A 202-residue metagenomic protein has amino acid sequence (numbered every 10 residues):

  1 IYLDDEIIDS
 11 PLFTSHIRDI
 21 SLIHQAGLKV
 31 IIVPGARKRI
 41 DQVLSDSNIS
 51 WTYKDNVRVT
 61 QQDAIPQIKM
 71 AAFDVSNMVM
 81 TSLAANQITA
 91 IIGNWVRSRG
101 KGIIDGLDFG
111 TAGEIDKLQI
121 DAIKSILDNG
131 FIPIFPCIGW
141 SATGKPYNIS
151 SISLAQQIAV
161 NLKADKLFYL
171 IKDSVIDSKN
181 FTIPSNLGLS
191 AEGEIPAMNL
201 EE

Functional and structural regions predicted by a protein language model:
I1-E202: Nucleotide/pyrophosphate-binding catalytic subdomain
